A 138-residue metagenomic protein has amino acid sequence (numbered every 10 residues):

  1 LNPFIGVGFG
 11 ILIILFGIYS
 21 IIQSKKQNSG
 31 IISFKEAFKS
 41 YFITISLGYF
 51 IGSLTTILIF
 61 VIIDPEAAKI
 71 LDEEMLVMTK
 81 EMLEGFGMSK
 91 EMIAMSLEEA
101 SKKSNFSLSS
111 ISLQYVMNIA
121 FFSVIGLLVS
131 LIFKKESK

Functional and structural regions predicted by a protein language model:
L1-Q27: Transmembrane alpha-helical insertion/packing segments
G8-I11, I59, S112-I119: Hydrophobic alpha-helical transmembrane segments of multi-pass membrane proteins
I13-F16, G48-T56, F121, I125 (+1 more regions): Alpha-helical transmembrane segments of multipass membrane proteins
I21-E36, V61: Membrane-helix interface/capping segments
I43-E66: C-terminal halves and exits of single transmembrane alpha-helices
I63-N105: Membrane-interface interhelical loops and short interface/amphipathic helices in multi-pass inner-membrane
L97-S123: Individual transmembrane alpha-helix segments
L131-K138: Short, charged juxtamembrane terminal tails flanking transmembrane helices
